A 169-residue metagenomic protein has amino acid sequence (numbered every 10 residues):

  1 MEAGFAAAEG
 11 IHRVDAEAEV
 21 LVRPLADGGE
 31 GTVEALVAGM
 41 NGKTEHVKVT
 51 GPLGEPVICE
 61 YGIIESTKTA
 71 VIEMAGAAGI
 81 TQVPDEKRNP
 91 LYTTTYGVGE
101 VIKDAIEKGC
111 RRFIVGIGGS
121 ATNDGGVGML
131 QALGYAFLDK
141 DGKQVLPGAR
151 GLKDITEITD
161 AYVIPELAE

Functional and structural regions predicted by a protein language model:
M1, A26-G29, I117-D124: Gly/Ser/Thr-rich loops at beta-strand to alpha-helix junctions that form or flank small-molecule/cofactor-binding
E2, A6, T93-Y96: A general alpha-helical scaffold signature found inside nucleotide-binding enzyme cores
E2-F5, P52-E55, Y135, D154-E157: Short amphipathic alpha-helical surface micro-motifs
F5-Q82, A149, L167-E169: Glycine-rich nucleotide/cofactor/substrate-binding loop typically near the N-terminus or early in the first domain
V33-E34, P84, G125-L130: Short acidic, glycine/serine/threonine-rich loops at helix termini
P56-A121: Anion-binding (especially nucleotide phosphate/pyrophosphate-binding) glycine-rich loop and adjoining beta-alpha core
Y92-Y96, E100-G116, A121-A168: Glycine/threonine-rich beta-strand-loop-alpha-helix active-site module that forms ligand/phosphate-binding
